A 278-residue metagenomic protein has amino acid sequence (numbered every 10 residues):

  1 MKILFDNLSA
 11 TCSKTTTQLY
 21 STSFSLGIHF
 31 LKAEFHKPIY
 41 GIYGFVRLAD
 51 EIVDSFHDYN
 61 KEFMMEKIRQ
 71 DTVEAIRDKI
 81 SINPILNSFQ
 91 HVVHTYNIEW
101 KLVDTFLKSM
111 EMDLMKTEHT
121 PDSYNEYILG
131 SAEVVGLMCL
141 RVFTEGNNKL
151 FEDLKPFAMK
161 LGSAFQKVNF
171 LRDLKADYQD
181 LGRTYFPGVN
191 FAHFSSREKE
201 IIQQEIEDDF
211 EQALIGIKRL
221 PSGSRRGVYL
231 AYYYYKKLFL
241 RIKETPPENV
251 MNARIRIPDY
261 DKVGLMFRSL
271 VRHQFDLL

Functional and structural regions predicted by a protein language model:
M1-K167, L171-L278: Catalytic cores of Mg2+-dependent Asp-rich isoprenoid enzymes
